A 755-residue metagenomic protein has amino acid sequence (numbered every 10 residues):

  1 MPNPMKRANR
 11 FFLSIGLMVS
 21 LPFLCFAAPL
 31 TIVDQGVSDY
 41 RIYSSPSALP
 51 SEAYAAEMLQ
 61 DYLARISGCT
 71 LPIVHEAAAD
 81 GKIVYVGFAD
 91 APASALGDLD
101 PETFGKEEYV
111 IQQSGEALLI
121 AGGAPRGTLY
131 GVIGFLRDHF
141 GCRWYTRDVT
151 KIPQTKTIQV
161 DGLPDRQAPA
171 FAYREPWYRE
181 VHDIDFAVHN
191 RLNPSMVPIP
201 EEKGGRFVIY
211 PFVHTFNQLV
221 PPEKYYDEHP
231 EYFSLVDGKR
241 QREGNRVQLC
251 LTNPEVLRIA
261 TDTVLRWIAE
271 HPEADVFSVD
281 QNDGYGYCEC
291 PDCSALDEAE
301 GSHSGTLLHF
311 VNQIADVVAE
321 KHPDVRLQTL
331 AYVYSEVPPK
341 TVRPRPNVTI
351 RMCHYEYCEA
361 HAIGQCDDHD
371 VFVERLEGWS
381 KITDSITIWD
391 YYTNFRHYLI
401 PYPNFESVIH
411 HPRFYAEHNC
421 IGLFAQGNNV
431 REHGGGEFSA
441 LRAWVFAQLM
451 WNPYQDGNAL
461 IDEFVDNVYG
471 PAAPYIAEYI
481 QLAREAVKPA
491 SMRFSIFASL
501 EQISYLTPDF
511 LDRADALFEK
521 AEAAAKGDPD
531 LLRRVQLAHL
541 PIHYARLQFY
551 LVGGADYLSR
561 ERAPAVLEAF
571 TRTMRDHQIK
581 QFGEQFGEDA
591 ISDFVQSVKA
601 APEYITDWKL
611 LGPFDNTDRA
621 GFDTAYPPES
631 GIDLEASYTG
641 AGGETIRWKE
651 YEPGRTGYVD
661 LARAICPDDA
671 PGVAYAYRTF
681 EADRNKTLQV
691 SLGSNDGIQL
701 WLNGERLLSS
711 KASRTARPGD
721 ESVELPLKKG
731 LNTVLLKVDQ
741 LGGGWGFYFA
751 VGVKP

Functional and structural regions predicted by a protein language model:
S38, S47-P50, A55-M58, Y62 (+6 more regions): Feature activates predominantly on carbohydrate-active enzymes
I73-D100: Short, well-ordered secondary-structure micro-motifs within conserved domains or adaptor modules
E255-R258, R266, D370-P474, E478: Structured mid-domain segments that build the active-site/substrate or prosthetic-cofactor binding neighborhood
V311-V337, T387-T393, A425-Q426: Aromatic-lined carbohydrate-recognition surfaces of secreted/lumenal glycan-active proteins
F446-D607, D615: Catalytic domains of carbohydrate-active enzymes that cleave complex glycans
E588-A662, T679, L735-P755: Accessory carbohydrate-binding/adhesion or oligomerization-edge regions at the termini of glycan-active proteins
E681-A682, K686-W701, V734: Aromatic-lined ligand-binding clefts that engage carbohydrates, nucleic acids, or primary amines
Q699-F749: Beta-strand-rich ligand-recognition modules
